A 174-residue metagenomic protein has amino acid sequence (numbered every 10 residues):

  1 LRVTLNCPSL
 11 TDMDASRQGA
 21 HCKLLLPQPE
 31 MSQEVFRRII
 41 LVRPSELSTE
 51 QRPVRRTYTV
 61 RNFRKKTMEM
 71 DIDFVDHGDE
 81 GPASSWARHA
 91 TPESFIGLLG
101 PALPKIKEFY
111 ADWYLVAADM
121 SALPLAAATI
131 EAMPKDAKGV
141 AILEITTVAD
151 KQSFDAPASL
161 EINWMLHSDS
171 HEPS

Functional and structural regions predicted by a protein language model:
L1-S174: Extended, composition-driven regions rather than compact fold-specific motifs
